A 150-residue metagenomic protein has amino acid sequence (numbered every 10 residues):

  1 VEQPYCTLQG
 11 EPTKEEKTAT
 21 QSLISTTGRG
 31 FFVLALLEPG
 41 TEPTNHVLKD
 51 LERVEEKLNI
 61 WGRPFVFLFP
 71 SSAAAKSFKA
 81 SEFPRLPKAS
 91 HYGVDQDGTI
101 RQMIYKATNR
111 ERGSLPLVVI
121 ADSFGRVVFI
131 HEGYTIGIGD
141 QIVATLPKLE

Functional and structural regions predicted by a protein language model:
V1-F32, K49-R53: A short beta-strand-turn-helix
V1-P4, G10, S81, P116 (+1 more regions): ER-lumen resident redox/N-glycosylation machinery signature
S22-T26, M103-N109: Short amphipathic alpha-helix with an adjacent loop that forms part of the alpha/beta core around
S25, P43-H46, R110-G113, Y134: Extracytoplasmic/periplasmic, Sec-exported soluble proteins
G30-P87, T99-M103: Structural microenvironment flanking redox-active thiols in thiol-disulfide oxidoreductases
P87-H91, K106-V119: Structural micro-motif
V94-Q96: Short loop/edge segments at beta-strand edges and connector loops that shape dinucleotide/nucleotide cofactor-binding
G113-E150: Thiol-/selenol-based redox modules, centered on thioredoxin-like and closely related oxidoreductase domains
